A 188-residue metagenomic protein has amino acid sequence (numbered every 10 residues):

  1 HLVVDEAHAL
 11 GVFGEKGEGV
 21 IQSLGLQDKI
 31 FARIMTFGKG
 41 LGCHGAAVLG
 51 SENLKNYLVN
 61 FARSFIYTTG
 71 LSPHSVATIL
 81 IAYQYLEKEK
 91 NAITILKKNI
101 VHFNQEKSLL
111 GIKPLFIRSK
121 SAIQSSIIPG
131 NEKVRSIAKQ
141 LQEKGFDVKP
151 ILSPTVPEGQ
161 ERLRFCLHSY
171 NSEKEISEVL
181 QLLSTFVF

Functional and structural regions predicted by a protein language model:
H1, H8-L110, L115-K120: Active-site C-terminal subdomain of aminotransferase-like
E15-E18, I128, Q160-R164: Short secondary-structure transition/capping segments
A46, Q124, L163-F165: Well-ordered beta-strand positions enriched in small/hydrophobic/aromatic, beta-favoring residues
T94-V101, L110-K144, T155, L167-S169: Conserved PLP-binding catalytic core of the aspartate aminotransferase-like
E143-K144, T155-F188: PLP-dependent enzyme catalytic core of the Aspartate aminotransferase-like
I151-L152: Cytosolic Rossmann-like ligand/nucleotide-binding regulatory domains
